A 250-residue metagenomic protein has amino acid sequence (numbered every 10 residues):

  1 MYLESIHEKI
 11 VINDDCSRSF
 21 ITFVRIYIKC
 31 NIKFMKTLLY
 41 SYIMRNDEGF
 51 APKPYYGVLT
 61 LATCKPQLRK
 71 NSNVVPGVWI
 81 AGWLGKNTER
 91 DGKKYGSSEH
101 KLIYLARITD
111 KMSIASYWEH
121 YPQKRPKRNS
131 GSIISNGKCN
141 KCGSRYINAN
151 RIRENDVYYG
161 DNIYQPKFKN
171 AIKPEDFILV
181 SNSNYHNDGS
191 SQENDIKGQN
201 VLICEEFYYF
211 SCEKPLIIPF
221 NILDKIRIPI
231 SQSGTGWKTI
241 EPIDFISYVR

Functional and structural regions predicted by a protein language model:
Y2-C16, F20-V75: Compositionally biased, charged N-terminal/linker segments
Y40, V78, Y104: Residue-level detector of short, conserved catalytic/binding motifs and their immediate flanks
I43-E48, L84-N87, E206, F210-L216: Short, flexible beta-strand-to-coil junctions
N71-N87: Short coil-to-beta transition motif at edge beta-strands of beta-rich domains
E89-R90, S113-S116: Eukaryotic short linear interaction motifs
K93-S98: Short consensus segments that form the blades of beta-propeller domains, in both extracellular/periplasmic
L102-T109: Short beta-strand-centered aromatic/proline hotspots
S116-R250: Contiguous surface segments at macromolecular interaction interfaces
